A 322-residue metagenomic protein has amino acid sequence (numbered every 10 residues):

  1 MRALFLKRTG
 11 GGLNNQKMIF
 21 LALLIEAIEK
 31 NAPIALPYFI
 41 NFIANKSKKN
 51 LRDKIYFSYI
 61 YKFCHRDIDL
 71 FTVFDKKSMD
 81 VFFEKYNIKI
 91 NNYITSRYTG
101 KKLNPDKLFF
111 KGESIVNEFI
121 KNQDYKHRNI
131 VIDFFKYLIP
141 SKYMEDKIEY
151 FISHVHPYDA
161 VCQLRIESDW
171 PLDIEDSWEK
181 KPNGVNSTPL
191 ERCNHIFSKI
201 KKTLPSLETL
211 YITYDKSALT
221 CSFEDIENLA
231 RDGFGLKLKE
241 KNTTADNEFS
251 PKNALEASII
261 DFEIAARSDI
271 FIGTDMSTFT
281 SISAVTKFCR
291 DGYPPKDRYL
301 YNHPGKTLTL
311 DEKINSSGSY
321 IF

Functional and structural regions predicted by a protein language model:
R2-L190, E208: Secretory-pathway glycan-assembly enzymes, especially type II membrane glycosyltransferases that use nucleotide-sugar
L21, S258-G305: A donor-sugar binding/catalytic signature common to diverse glycosyltransferases and related nucleotide-sugar
Y38-A44, K216-A218, H303-T307: Short beta-alpha junction loops
H65, R298-F322: Leloir-type glycosyltransferase catalytic cores
K180-I200, S222-E227: Well-ordered, non-membrane alpha-helical segments in soluble/globular domains
Y211-D215, C221-I226: Loop/turn-rich, solvent-exposed surfaces of beta-rich toroidal or solenoidal domains
G233-S268: Donor nucleotide-activated moiety binding/catalytic core segment of transferases that use nucleotide-activated donors
